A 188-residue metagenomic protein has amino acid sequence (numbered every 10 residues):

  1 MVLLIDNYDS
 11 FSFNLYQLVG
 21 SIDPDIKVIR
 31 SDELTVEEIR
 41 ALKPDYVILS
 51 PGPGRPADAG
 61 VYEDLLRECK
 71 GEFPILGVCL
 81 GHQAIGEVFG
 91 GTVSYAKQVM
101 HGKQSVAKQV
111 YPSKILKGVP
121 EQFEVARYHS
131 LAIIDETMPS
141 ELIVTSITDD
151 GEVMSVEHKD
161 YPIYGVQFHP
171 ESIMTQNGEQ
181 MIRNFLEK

Functional and structural regions predicted by a protein language model:
M1-L3: Extreme N-terminal starter segment of soluble prokaryotic enzymes
Y16-D25: Two-component/phosphorelay signaling modules centered on CheY-like receiver
D25-S31: Short hydrophobic/Thr-rich beta-strand motif most characteristic of the beta2 strand and flanking loop of CheY-like
T35-K43, T137: Short amphipathic alpha-helix with an adjacent loop that forms part of the alpha/beta core around
K43-D45, P170: Proline-aspartate-enriched helix->loop->beta-strand connector
D45-S113, K117, I182-N184: Cysteine-nucleophile active-site neighborhood
S113-D160: Catalytic beta-strand/loop cores that center a nucleophilic Ser/Cys/Thr and support acyl-enzyme chemistry
I173-K188: Acyltransferase
